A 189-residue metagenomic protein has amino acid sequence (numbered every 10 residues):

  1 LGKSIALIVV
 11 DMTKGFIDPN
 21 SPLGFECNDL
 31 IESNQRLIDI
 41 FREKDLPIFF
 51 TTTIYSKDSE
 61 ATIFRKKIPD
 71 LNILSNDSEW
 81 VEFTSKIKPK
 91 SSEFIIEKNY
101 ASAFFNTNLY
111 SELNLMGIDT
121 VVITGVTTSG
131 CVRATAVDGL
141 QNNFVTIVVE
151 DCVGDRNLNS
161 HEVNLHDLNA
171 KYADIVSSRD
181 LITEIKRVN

Functional and structural regions predicted by a protein language model:
L1-K90, I185-N189: Active-site acidic carboxylates
D45-L46, G117, N143: Glycine-centered short loops/turns at secondary-structure junctions
D77-W80, T84-V126: Internal catalytic-core helix/loop-beta-alpha segment that presents or stabilizes conserved functional determinants
V122-G125, V145-L158: A short glycine-rich beta-strand->turn/loop micro-motif centered on a GG-aromatic cluster
T128-T135: Short glycine/serine/threonine-rich phosphate/pyrophosphate-binding segments that cradle anionic phosphate groups
R156-N169: Active-site-proximal loop->helix
Y172-N189: A charged, well-structured terminal subsegment
